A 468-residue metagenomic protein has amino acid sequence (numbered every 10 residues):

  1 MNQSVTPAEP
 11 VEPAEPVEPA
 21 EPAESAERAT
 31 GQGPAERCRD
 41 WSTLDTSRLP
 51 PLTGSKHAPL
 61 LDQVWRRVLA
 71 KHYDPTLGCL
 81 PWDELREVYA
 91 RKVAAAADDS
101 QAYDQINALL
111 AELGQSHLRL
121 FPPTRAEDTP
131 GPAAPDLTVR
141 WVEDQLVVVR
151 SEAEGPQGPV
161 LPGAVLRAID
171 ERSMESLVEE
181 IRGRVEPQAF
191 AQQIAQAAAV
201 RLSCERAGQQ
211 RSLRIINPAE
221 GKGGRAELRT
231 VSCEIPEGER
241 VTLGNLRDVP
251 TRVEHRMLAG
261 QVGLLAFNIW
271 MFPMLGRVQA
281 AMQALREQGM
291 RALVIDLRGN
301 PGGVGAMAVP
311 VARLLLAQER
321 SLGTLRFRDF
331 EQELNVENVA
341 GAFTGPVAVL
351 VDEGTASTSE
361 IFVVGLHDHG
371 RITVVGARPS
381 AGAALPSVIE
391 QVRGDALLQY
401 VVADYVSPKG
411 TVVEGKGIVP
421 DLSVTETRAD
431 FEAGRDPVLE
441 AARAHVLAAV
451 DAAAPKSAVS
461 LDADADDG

Functional and structural regions predicted by a protein language model:
A8-A26: Long, intrinsically disordered low-complexity tandem-repeat segments
S42-D45, P51-L77: Mature N-terminal segment immediately following signal peptide/propeptide cleavage in secreted/periplasmic
W65-L77, A90-D98, N107-L118, V165-E171 (+7 more regions): Sec-exported extracytoplasmic/periplasmic mature domains
T76-V147, A197-A199, R206-R252, V450-D466: Extended, small/polar residue-biased N-terminal targeting/export presequences and adjacent propeptide/linker tracts
A95-Q101, A168-R214, M307, G382-A384 (+1 more regions): PDZ domains, with a preference for the canonical peptide-binding region formed by the helix
E127-E179, M271-F272, A403-D404: PDZ/PDZ-like domain segments forming the peptide/carboxylate-binding groove, activating on the N-terminal beta-strands
P159-Q192, L293-D296, L366, V374-V375 (+1 more regions): Conserved PDZ fold ligand-binding element
E205-R393, F431, H445: Cleft-lining beta-strand/loop regions that shape enzyme active-site pockets
